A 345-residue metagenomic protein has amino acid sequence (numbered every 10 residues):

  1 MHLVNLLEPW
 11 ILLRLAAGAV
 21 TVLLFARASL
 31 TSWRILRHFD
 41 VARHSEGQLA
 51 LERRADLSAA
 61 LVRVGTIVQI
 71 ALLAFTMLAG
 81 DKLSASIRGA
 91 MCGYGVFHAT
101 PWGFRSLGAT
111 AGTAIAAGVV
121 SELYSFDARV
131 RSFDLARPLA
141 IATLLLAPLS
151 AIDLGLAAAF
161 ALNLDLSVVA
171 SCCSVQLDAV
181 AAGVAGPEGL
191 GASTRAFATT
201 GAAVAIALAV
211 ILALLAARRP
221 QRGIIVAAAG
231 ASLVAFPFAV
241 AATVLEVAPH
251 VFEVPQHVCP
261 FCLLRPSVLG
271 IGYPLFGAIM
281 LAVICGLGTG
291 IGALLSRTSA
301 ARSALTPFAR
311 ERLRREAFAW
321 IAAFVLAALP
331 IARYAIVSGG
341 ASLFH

Functional and structural regions predicted by a protein language model:
M1-V247, E253-H345: Polytopic transmembrane helical bundles with strong interfacial aromatic enrichment
